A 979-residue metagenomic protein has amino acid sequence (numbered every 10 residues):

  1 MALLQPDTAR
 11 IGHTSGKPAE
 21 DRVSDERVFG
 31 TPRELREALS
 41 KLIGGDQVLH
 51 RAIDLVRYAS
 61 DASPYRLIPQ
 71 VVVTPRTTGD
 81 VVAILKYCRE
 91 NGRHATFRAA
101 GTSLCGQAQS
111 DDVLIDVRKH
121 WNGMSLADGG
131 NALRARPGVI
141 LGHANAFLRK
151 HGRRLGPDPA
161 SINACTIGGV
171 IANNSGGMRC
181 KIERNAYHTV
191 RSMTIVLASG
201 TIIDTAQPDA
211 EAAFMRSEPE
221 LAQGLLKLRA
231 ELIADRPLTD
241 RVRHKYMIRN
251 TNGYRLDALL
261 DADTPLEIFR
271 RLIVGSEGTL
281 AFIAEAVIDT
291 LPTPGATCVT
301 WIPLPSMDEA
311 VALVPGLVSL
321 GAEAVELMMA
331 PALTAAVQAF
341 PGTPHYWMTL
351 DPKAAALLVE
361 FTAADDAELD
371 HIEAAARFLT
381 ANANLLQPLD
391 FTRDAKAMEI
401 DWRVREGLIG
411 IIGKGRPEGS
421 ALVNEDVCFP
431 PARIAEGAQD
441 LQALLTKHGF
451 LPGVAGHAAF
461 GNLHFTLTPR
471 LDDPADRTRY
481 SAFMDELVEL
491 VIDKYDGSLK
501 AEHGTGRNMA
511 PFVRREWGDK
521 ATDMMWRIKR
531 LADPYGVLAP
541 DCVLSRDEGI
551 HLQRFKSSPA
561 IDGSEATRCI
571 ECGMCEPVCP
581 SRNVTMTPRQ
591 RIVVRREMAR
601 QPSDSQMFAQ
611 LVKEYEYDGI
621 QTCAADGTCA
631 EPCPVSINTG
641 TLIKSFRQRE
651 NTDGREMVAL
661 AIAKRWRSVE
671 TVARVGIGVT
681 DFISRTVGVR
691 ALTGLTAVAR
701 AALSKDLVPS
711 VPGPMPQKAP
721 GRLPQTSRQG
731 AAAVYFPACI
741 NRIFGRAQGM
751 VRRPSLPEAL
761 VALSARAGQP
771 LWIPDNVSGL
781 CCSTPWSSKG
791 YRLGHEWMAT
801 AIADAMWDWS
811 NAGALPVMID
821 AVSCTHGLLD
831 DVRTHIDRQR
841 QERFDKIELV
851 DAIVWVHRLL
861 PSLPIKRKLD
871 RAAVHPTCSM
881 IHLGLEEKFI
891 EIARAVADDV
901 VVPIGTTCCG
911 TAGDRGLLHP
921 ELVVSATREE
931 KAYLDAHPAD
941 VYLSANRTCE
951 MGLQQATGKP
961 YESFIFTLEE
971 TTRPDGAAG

Functional and structural regions predicted by a protein language model:
M1-E90, A100-N131, A160, E183 (+6 more regions): N-terminal flexible segment immediately upstream of the FAD-binding catalytic core in FAD-dependent oxidoreductases
R27, L39, S63-A95, V113 (+6 more regions): N-terminal glycine-rich flavin-associated loop
L49-A52, Y58, A258-T264, R270-A482 (+3 more regions): C-terminal substrate-recognition/cap domain of FAD-linked oxidoreductases
I167-A262, L266-V337, D351-L357, T585-D604 (+1 more regions): Mobile "lid/hinge" segments at catalytic clefts and subdomain interfaces of large enzymes
R515, I550-E571, P602-A625, H875: Ferredoxin-like iron-sulfur electron-transfer modules
D533, G640-G979: Iron-sulfur cluster-binding electron-transfer modules in prokaryotic oxidoreductases
G536-C542, M574-M598, T622-R649, G827-L829 (+1 more regions): Iron-sulfur cluster-binding cysteine motifs and their immediate structural context in ferredoxin-like electron-transfer
L544, I550, R582-Y615, S636-A661 (+1 more regions): Non-heme iron-sulfur electron-transfer modules
